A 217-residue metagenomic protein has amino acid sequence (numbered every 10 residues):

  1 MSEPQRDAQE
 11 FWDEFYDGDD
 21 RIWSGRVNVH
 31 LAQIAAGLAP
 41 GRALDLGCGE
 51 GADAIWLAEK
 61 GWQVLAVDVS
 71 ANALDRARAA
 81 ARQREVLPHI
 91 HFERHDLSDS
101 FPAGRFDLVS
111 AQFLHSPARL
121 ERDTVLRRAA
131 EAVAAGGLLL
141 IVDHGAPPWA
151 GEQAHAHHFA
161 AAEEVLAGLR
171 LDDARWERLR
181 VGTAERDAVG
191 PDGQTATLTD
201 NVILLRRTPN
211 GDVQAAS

Functional and structural regions predicted by a protein language model:
M1-L38: Conserved class I S-adenosyl-L-methionine
G41-G49: Conserved class I S-adenosyl-L-methionine
A52-L97: Class I SAM-dependent methyltransferase SAM/SAH-binding core
F101-L108: A short acidic, Gly/Pro-enriched loop at the edge of an enzyme's catalytic core that lines a small-molecule cofactor
S116-A129: A short, conserved alpha-helix within the catalytic core of class I
G136-H144: Conserved beta-strand signature within the Rossmann-like core of class I S-adenosyl-L-methionine
E152-R175: Conserved Class I S-adenosyl-L-methionine
V189-S217: Core SAM-dependent methyltransferase catalytic element
